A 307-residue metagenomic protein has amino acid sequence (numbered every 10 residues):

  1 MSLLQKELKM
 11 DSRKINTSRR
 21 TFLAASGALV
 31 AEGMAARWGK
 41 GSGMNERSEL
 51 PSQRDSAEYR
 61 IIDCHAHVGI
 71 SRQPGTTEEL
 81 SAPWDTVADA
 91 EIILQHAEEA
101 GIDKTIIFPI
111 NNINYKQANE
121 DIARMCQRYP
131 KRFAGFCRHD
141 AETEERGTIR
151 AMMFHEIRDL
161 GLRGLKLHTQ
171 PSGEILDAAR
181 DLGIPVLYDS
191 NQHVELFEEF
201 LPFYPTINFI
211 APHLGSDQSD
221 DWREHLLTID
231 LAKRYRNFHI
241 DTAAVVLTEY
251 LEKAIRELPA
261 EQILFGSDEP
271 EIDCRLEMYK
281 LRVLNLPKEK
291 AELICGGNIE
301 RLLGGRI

Functional and structural regions predicted by a protein language model:
L3-C64, E78-K104, Q262, R275-I307: Mid-to-C-terminal alpha-helical segments outside catalytic/metal-binding sites
H65, A97, I122, G135 (+4 more regions): Divalent metal-coordination and catalytic microenvironments
H65-S71, D189, H213: Histidine-centered divalent metal-coordination motifs
R72-T77: Short glycine-rich His-centered loop
P83-V87, P109-A118, A141-T148, T169-G173 (+4 more regions): Acidic-and-aromatic substrate-binding clefts and catalytic sites of carbohydrate-active enzymes
A88-I93, K116-R124, I149-M152, H193-E199 (+2 more regions): Alpha-helical scaffolding within the catalytic cores of extracellular/periplasmic polymer-degrading hydrolases
D103-K104, N112-L187, R234: Active-site gating/metal-coordination segments in enzymes
R163-G164, H168-L264: Catalytic pocket-lining loop regions of alpha/beta-barrel enzymes, especially the amidohydrolase/enolase/GH5 lineages
